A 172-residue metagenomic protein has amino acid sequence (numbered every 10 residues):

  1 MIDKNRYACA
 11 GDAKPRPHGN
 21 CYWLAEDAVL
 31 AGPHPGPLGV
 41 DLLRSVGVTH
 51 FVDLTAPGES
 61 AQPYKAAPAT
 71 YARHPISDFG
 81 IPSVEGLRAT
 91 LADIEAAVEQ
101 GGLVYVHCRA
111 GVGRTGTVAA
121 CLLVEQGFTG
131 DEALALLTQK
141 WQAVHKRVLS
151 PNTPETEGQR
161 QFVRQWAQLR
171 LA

Functional and structural regions predicted by a protein language model:
M1-Y105, T117-A172: Cys-dependent protein tyrosine phosphatase-like superfamily
C108: Short cysteine clusters
G111: Conserved G/P- and acidic residue-centered "switch" motifs that form tight phosphate/ATP-binding loops in soluble
R114: Conserved SAM/SAH-binding loop-helix junction of Class I S-adenosyl-L-methionine-dependent methyltransferases
